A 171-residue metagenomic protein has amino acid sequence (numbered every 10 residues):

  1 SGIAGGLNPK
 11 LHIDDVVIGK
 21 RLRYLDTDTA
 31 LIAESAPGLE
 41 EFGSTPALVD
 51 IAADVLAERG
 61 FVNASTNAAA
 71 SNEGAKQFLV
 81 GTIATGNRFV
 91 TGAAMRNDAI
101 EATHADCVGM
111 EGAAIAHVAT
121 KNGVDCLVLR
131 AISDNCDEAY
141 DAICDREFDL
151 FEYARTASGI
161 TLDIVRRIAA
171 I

Functional and structural regions predicted by a protein language model:
G6-T103: Mid-sequence, gly/pro-rich, charge-dense loop/helix-turn segments that line enzyme active sites
R21, T29, K121, D141-A142 (+1 more regions): Charge-rich, low-complexity amphipathic helices in intrinsically disordered tails/linkers adjacent to domains
E41-V49, K76, G92, V108 (+3 more regions): Generic structural signal for well-ordered, non-membrane alpha-helical segments in soluble metabolic enzymes
L56-G60, A75, I115-V124, I164-I168: A structural motif corresponding to the C-terminal end of an alpha-helix and its immediate exit/capping segment
G86-D145: A C-terminal functional module that forms or caps the active site or interfaces directly with catalytic machinery
C126, A131-I171: Regulatory input/activation interfaces that engage signals or partners
